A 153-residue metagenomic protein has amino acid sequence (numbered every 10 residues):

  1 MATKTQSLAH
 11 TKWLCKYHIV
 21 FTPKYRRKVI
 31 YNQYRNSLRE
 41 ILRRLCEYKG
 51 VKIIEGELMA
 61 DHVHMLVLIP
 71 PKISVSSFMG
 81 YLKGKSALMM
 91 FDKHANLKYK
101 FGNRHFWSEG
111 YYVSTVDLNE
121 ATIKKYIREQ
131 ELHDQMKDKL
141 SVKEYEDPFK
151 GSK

Functional and structural regions predicted by a protein language model:
M1-K153: Basic nucleic-acid-binding interfaces
